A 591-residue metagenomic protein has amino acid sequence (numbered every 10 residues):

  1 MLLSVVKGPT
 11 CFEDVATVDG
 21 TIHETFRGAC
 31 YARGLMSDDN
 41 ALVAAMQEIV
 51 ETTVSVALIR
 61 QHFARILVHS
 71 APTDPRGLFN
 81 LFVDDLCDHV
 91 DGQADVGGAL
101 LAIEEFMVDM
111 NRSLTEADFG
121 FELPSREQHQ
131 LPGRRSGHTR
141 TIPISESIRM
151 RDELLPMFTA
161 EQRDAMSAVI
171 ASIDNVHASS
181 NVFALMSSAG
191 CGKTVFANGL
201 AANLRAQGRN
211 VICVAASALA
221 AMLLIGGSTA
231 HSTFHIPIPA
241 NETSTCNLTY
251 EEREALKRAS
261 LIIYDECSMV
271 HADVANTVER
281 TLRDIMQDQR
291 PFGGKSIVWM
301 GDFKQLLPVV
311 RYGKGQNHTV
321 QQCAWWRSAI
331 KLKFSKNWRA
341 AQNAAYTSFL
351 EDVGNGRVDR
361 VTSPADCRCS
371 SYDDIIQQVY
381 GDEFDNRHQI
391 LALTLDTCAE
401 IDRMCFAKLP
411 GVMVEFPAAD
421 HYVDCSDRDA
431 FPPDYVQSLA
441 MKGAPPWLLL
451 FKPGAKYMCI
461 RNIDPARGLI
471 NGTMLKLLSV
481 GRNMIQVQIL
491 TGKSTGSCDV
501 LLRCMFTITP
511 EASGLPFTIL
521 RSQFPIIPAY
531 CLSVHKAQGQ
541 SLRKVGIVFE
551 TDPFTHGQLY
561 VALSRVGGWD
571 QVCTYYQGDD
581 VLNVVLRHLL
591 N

Functional and structural regions predicted by a protein language model:
M1-D152: Intrinsic low-complexity, intrinsically disordered terminal tails and linker regions enriched in charged/polar residues
T10-T17, I22, R27-G28, A32-G34 (+1 more regions): RecA-like helicase/translocase P-loop NTPase motor core
